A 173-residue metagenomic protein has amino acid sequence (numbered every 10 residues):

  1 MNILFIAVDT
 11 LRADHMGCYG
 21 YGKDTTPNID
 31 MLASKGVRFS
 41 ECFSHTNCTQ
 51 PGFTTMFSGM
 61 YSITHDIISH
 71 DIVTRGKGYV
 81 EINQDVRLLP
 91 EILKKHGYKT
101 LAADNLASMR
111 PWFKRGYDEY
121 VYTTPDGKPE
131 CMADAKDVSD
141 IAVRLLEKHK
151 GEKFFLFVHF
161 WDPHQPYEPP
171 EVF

Functional and structural regions predicted by a protein language model:
M1-F173: Catalytic domains that recognize anionic headgroups
